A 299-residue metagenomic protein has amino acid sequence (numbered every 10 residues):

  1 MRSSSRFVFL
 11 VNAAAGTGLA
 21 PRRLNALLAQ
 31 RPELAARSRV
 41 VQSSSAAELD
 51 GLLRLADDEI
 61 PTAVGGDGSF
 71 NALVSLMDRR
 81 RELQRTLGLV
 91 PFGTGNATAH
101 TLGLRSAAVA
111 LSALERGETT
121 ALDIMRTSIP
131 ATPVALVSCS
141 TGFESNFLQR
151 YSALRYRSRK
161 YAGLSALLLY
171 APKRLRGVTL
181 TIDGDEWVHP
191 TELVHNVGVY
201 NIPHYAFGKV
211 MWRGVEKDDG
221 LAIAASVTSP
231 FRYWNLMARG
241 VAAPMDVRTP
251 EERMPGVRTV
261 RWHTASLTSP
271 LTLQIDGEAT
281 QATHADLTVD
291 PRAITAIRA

Functional and structural regions predicted by a protein language model:
M1-V64, N71, S75-D78, A108-S112 (+1 more regions): ATP/NTP phosphate-donor binding region
R2, R80-L83, V215-E216: Short, conserved loop/helix-junction motifs that constitute active-site signature segments in enzyme catalytic cores
R22, V40-S43, D78-V199: Catalytic core of DAGKc-family lipid kinases
D123-T127, R176-G184, A222, H263-A265 (+2 more regions): Short polybasic amphipathic segments
S140, E144, G198-R213, A279: Glycine-rich phosphate/pyrophosphate-binding beta-alpha loops
E144-F147, H189-P190, H204-G208, R232-N235: Short acidic/glycine-rich loop or secondary-structure boundary segments that cap or lie
R155-L164, Y205, R213-N235: Gly/Ser/Thr-rich active-site loops/lids in small-molecule metabolic enzymes that frequently grip phosphoryl groups
H189, V215-K217, S226-A299: ATP/nucleoside-binding phosphotransfer catalytic cores, i.e., glycine-rich phosphate-binding loops
